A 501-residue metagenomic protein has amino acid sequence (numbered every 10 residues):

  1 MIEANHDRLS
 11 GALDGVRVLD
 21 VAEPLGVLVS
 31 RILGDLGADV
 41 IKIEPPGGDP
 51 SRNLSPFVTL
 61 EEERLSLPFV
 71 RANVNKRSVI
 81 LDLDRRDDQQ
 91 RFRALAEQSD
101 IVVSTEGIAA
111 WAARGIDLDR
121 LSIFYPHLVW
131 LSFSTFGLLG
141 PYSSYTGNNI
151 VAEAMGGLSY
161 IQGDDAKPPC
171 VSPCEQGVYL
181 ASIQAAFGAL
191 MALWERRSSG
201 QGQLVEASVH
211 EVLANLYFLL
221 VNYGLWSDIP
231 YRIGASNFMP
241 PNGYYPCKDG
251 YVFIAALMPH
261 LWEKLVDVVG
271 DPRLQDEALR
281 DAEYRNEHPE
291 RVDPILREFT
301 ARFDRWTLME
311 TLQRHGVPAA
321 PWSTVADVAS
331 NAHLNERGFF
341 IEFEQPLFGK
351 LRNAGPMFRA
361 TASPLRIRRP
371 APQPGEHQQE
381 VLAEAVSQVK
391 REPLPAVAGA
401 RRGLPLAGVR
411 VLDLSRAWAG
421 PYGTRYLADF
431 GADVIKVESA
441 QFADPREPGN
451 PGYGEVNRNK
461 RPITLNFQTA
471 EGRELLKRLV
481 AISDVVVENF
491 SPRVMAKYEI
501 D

Functional and structural regions predicted by a protein language model:
M1-S198, Q373, H377-D501: N-terminal helix-loop segment corresponding to the beta1-alpha1 unit of nucleotide/adenylate-binding folds
V40, Q313-D327, Q388-K390, V434: Short, well-structured beta-strand/strand-turn elements
G47, T135-G137, V209-A214, D249-Y251 (+2 more regions): Glycine-rich beta-alpha junction loops
F69, R232-N237, N242-G243, A256 (+2 more regions): Short Gly/Pro-enriched turn/cap motifs at secondary-structure boundaries
L138, K167-Q176, R197-E211, Y231-N237 (+2 more regions): Conserved Rossmann-fold dehydrogenase catalytic segment
S182-Q203, N215, L219-L225, V266-R273: Oxidoreductase and adenylate-handling cofactor-binding alpha/beta cores
P240-H315, A319, A326, G399-R402: Aromatic-enriched alpha-helical interface/lid elements that frame and gate functional surfaces
H315-R368: A glycine-rich dinucleotide-binding beta-alpha-beta segment and adjacent secondary-structure elements that constitute
